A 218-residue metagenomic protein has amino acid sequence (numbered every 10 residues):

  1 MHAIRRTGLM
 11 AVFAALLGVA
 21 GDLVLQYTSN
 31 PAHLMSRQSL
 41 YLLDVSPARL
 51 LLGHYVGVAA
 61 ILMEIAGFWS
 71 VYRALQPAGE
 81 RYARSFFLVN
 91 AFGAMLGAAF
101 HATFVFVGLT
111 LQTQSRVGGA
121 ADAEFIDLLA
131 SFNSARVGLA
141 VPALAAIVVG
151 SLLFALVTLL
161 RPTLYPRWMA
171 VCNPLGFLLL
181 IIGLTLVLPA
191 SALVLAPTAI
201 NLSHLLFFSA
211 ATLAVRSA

Functional and structural regions predicted by a protein language model:
M1-A218: Hydrophobic, aromatic-enriched alpha-helical segments typical of multi-pass transmembrane helices
